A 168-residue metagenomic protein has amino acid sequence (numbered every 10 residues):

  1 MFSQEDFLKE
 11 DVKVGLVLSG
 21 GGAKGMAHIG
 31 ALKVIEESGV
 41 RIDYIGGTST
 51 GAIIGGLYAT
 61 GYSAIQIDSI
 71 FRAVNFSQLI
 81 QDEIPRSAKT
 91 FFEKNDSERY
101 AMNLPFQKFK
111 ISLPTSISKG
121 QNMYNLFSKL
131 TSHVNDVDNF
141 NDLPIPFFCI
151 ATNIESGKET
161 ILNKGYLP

Functional and structural regions predicted by a protein language model:
F2-T48, G56-P168: Patatin-like phospholipase
